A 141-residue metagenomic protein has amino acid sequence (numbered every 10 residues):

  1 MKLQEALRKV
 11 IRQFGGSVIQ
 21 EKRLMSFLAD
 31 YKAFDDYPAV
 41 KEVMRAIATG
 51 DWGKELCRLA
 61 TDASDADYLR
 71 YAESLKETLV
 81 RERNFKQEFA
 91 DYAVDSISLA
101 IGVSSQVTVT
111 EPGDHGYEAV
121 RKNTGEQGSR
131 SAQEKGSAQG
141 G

Functional and structural regions predicted by a protein language model:
M1-G116: Charged, amphipathic alpha-helical regulatory modules used for macromolecular assembly or allosteric control
T110-R130: Intrinsically disordered, low-complexity regulatory segments in eukaryotic proteins
G125-G141: C-terminal or otherwise distal, non-catalytic regulatory regions appended to signaling enzyme catalytic cores
